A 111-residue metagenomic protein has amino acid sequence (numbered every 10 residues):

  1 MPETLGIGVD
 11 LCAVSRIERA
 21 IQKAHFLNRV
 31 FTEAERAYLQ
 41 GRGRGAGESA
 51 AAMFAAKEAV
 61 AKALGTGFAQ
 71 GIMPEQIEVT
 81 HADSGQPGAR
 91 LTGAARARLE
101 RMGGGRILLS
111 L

Functional and structural regions predicted by a protein language model:
M1-L111: Core catalytic alpha/beta fold that binds nucleotide/phospho-ligands
